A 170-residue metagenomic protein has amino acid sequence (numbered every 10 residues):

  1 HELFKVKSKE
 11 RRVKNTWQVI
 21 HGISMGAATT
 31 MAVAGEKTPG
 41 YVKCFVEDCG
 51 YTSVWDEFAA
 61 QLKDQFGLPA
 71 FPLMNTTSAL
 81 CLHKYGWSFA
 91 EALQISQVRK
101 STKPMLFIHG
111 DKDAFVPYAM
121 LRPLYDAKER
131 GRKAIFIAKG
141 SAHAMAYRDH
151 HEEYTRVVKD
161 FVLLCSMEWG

Functional and structural regions predicted by a protein language model:
H1-R11: Alpha/beta-hydrolase active-site loop
R11-S24: Alpha/beta-hydrolase fold nucleophile elbow
G22-A32: Glycine-rich nucleophile elbow surrounding the catalytic serine of serine-hydrolase chemistry
A32-W87: Hydrolase active-site cap/lid region
Q94, K103, P117-D126: Short alpha-helix in the alpha/beta-hydrolase fold that links the catalytic acid
K100-T102, F107-H109, D113: Short beta-strand/loop motif that positions the catalytic acidic residue of the alpha/beta-hydrolase fold
D111-V116, A144-M145: Acidic catalytic loop of the alpha/beta-hydrolase fold
S141-T155: Catalytic histidine-centered segment of alpha/beta-hydrolase-like enzymes
